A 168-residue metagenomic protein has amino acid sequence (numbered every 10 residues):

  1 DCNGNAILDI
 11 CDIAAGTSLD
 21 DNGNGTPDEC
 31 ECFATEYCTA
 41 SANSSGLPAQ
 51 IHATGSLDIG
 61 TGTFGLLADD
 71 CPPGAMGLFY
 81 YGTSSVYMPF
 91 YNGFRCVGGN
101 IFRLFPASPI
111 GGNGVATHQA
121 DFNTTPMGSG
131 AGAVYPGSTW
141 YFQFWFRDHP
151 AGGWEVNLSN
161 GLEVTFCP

Functional and structural regions predicted by a protein language model:
D1-F33: Extracellular calcium-associated, cysteine-rich motifs in secreted modular proteins
C32-P168: Residue-level hotspots within well-ordered secondary structure
